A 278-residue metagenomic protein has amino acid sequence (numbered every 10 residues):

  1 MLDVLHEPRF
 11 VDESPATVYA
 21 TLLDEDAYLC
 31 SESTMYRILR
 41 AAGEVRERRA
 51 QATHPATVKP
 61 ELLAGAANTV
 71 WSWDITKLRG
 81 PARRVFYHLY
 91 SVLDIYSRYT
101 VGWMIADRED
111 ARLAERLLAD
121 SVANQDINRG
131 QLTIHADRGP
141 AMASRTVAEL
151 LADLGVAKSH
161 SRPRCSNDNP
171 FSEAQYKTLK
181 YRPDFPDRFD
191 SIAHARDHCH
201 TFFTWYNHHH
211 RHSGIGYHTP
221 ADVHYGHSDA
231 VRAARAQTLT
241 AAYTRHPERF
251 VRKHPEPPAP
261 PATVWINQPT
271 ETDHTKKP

Functional and structural regions predicted by a protein language model:
M1-P278: Charged DNA-binding/catalytic regions of mobile-element recombinases
